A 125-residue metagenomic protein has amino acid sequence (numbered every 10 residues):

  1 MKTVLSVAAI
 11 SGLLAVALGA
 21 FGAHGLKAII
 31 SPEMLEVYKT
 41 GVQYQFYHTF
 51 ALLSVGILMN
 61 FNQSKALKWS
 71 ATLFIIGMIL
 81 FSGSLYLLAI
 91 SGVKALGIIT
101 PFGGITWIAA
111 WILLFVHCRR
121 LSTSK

Functional and structural regions predicted by a protein language model:
M1-K125: Polytopic transmembrane helical bundles with strong interfacial aromatic enrichment
